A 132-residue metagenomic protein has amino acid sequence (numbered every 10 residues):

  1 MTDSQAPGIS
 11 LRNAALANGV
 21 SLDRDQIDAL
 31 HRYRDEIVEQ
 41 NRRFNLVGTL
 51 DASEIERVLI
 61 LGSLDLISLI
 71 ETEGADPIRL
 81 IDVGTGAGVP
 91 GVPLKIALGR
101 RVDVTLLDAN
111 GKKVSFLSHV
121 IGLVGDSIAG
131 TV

Functional and structural regions predicted by a protein language model:
M1-S53: N-terminal auxiliary segments of SAM/dcSAM-dependent transferases
V58: Short, charge-patterned binding micro-sites
L61-V132: Conserved SAM/SAH cofactor-binding pocket of Class I
